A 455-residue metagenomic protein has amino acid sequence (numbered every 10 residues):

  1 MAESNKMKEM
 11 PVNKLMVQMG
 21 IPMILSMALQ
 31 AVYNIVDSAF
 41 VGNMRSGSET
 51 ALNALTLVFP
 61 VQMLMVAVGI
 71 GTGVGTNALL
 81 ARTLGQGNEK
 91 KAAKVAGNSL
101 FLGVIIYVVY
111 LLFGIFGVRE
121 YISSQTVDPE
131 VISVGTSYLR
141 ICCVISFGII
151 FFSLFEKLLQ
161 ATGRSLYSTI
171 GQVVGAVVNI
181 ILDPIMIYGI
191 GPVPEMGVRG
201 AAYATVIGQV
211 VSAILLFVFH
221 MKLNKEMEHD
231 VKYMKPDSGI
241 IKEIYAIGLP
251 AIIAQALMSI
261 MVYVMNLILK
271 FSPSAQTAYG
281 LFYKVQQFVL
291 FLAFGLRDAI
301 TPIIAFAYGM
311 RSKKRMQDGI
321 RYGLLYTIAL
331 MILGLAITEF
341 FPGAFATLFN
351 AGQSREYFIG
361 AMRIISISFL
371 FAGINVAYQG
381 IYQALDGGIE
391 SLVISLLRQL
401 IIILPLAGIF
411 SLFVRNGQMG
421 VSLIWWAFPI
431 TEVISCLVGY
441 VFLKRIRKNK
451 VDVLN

Functional and structural regions predicted by a protein language model:
M1-G20, L80-F147, V193-G248, I304-S368 (+1 more regions): Short alpha-helical transmembrane segments in multi-pass integral membrane proteins
M7-G47, P60-G75, L79, V104-L111 (+5 more regions): N-terminal transmembrane alpha-helices
Q18-D37, I141, G175, G208-S212 (+4 more regions): Transmembrane helical elements of multi-pass membrane transporters/channels
M23, M27, A39, A78 (+16 more regions): Transmembrane alpha-helix boundary and packing residues in multipass membrane permease domains and related
A28, V32-N53, I122-P129, I185-M196 (+5 more regions): Helix-terminus/linker motif at the lipid-water interface of multi-pass membrane proteins
E49-P60, G135, L139, P273-F288 (+2 more regions): Small-residue hotspots at the loop-to-helix junctions and early N-terminal turns of transmembrane alpha-helices
L52-L112, I149-S168, A278-P342, A372-D386 (+1 more regions): Small-residue-rich hydrophobic transmembrane alpha-helices
G73, C142-Q160, S168-A176, A201-L216 (+4 more regions): Short runs within selected transmembrane alpha-helices of multi-pass transporters and secretion channels
